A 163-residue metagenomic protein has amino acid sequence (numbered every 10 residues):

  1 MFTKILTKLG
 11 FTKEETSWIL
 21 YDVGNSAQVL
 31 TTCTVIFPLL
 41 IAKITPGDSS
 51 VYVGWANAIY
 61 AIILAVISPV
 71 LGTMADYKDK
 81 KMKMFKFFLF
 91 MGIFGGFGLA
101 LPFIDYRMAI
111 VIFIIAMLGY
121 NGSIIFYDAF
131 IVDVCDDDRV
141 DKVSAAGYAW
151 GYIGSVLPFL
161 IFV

Functional and structural regions predicted by a protein language model:
F2-A65: Helix-loop boundary and gating motifs at the non-cytosolic
K43-I44, Y77-K78, F130-C135: Helix-to-coil boundary motifs at intracellular loop junctions of multi-pass secondary transporters
V53, F85, S144-Y148: Membrane-interface helix-entry/capping residues at the boundaries of transmembrane alpha-helices
L64-A65, K142-V163: Glycine-rich segments within core transmembrane alpha-helices of 12-TM secondary carriers
A65, K86-D105: C-terminal ends and interior cores of transmembrane alpha-helices in multi-pass membrane transporters/permeases
A75-M91: Cytoplasmic membrane-interface "Motif A"-like loop-to-helix N-cap segments of 12-TM Major Facilitator Superfamily
D105-F113: Short hydrophobic/alpha-helical segments at membrane-entry points of transmembrane helices in Major Facilitator
I112-W150: Cytoplasmic helix-loop-helix junction between adjacent transmembrane helices in 12-TM secondary transporters
